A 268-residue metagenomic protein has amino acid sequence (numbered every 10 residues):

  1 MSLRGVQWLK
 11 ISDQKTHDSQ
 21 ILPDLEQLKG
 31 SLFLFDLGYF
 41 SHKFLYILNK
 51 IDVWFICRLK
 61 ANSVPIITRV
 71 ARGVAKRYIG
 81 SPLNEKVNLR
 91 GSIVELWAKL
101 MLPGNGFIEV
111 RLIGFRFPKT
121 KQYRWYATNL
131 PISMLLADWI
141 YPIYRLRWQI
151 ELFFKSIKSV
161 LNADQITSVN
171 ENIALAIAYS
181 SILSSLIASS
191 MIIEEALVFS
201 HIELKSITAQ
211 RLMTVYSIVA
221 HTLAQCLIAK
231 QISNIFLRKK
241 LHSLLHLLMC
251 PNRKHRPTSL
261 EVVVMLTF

Functional and structural regions predicted by a protein language model:
M1-F268: Single, function-defining residue in the core of a domain
